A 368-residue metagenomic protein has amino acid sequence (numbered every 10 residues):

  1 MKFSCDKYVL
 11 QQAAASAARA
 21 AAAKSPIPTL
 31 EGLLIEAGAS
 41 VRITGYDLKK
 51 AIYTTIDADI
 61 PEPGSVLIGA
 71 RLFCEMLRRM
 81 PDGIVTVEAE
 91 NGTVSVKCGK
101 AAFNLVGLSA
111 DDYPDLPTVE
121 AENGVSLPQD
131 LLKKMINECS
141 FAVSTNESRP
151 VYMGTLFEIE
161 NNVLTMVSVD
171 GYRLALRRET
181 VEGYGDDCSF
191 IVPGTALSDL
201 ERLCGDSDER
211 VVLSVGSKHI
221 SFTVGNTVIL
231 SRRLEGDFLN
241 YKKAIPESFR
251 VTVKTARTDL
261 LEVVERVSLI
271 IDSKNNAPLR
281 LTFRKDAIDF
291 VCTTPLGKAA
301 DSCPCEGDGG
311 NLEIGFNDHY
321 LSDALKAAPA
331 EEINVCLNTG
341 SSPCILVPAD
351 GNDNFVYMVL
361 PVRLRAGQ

Functional and structural regions predicted by a protein language model:
M1-Q368: Structural preference for solvent-exposed beta-strand-turn elements and adjacent flexible terminal/loop segments within
